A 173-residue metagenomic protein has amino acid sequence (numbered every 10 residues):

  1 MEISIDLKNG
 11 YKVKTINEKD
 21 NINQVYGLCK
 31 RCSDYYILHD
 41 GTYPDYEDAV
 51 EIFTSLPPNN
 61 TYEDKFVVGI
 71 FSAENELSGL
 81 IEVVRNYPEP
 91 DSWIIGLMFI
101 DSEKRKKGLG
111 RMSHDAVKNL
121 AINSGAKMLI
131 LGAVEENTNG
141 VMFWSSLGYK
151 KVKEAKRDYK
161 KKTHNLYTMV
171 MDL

Functional and structural regions predicted by a protein language model:
M1-I3, K162-L173: Terminal substrate-recognition subdomain of acyl/acetyltransferases
E2-E103, H114-A116, L120, D172: Acetyl-CoA-dependent GNAT
D45, N137-T138, K160-K161: Short secondary-structure capping/turn micro-motifs that flank functional sites
E76, D101-D115, E135-M142, S146: Conserved glycine-rich acetyl-CoA-binding loop
A121-G132: Conserved GNAT acetyl-CoA-binding A-motif
I130-V134, S145-L166: Conserved catalytic-core motifs of GNAT/GCN5-like acyltransferases
